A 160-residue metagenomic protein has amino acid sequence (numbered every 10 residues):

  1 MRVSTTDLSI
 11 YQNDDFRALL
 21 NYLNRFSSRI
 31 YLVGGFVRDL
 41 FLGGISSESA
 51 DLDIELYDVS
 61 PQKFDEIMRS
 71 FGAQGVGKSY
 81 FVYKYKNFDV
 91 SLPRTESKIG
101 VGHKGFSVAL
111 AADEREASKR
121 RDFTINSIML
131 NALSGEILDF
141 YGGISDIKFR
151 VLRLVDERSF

Functional and structural regions predicted by a protein language model:
M1-F160: Catalytic cores of the polymerase beta-like nucleotidyltransferase superfamily and closely associated nucleotide
